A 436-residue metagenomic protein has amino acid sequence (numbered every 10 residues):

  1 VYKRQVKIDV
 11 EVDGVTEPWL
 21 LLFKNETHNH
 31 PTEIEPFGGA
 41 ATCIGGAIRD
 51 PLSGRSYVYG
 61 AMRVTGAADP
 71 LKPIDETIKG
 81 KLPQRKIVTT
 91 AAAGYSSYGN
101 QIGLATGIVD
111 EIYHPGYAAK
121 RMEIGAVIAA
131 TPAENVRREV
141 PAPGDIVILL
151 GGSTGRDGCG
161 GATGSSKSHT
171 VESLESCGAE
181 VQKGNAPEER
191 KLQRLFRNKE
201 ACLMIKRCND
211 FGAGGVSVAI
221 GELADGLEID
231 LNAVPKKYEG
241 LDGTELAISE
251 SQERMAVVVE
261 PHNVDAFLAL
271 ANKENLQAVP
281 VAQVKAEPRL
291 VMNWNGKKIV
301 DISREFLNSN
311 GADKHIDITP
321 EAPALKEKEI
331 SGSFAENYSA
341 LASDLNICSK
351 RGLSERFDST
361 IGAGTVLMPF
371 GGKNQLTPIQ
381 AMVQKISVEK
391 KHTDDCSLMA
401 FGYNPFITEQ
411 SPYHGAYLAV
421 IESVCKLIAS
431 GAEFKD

Functional and structural regions predicted by a protein language model:
K3-D436: Glycine/proline-enriched, intrinsically flexible loops and inter-domain linkers
